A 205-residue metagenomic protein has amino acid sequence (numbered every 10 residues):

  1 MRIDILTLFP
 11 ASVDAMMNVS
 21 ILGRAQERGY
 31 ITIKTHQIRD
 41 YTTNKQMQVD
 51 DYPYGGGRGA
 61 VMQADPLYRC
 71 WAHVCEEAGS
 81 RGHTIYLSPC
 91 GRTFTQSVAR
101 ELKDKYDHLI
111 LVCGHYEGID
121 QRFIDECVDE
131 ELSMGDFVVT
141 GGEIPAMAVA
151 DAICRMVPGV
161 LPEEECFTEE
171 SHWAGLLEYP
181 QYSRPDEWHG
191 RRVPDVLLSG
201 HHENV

Functional and structural regions predicted by a protein language model:
M1-C75, E203-V205: N-terminal nucleotide/polyanion-binding subdomain common to many enzyme families
D4-L6, K34-H36, H83-I85, L109-I110 (+1 more regions): Hydrophobic/aromatic beta-strand patches that form the interior of the parallel beta-sheet core in alpha/beta enzyme
L8, I38, L87-C90, C113-Y116 (+3 more regions): Fold-independent oxyanion-binding glycine-rich loops and adjacent beta-strand/coil segments at enzyme active sites
S20-R24, R100-D104, C127: Short, solvent-exposed amphipathic alpha-helical segments in soluble enzyme and RNA/protein-processing domains
Q63-H115, Q121: S-adenosyl-L-methionine/SAH cofactor-binding core of RNA-modifying enzymes
I119, F123-E170: Structured adenosyl-cofactor binding patch, chiefly the S-adenosyl-L-methionine
I144, M156-D195: Internal, active-site/partner-interface "lid" segment
D195-S199, N204: Compositional signal for N-terminal targeting/processing segments
